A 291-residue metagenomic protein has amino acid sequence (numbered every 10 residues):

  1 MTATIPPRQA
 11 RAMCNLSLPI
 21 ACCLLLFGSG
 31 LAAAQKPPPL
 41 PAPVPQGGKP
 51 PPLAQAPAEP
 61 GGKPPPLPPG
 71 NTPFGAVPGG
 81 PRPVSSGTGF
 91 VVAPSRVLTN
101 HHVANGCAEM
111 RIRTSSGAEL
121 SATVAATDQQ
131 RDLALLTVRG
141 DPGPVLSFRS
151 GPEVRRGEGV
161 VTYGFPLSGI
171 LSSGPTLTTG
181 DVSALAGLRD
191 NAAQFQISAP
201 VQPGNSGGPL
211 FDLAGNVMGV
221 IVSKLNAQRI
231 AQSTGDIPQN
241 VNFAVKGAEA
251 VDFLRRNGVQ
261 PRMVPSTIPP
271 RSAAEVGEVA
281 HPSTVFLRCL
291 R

Functional and structural regions predicted by a protein language model:
M1-C14: N-terminal secretory signal peptides that target proteins for export/translocation
S17-S29: Bacterial N-terminal signal peptides
A32-A34: Boundary at the C-terminal end of the N-terminal hydrophobic targeting segment
P39-L40, P50-L53, E59-V77, P144 (+2 more regions): C-terminal cap/linker of serine protease catalytic domains
P68-P81, E119-L120, A134-S147, S173-R255: Active-site region of chymotrypsin-like
P83, V91, T127-Q129, P152-R155 (+4 more regions): Extracellular/periplasmic catalytic domains that process cell-envelope and extracellular macromolecules
S86, A93-S172, D190-Q194, A250 (+1 more regions): Conserved active-site neighborhood of the chymotrypsin/trypsin-like protease fold
T88-F90, G208-F211, F286-R288: Cytosolic beta-strand hydrophobic patch enriched in CBS
